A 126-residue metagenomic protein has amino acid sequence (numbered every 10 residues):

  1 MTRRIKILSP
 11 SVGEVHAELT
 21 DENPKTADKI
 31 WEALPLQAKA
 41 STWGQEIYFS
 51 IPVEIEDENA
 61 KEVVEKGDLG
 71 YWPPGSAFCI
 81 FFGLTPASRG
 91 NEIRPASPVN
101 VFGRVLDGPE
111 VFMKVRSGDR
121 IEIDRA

Functional and structural regions predicted by a protein language model:
M1-R3, G67: Non-transmembrane "mature" sequence context
R3-P10: A short beta-strand micro-motif
P10-S11, P74: Short acidic-glycine loop/turn motifs at beta-strand connectors
H16-A126: Glycine-rich active-site loops that engage anionic ligands at enzyme catalytic sites
